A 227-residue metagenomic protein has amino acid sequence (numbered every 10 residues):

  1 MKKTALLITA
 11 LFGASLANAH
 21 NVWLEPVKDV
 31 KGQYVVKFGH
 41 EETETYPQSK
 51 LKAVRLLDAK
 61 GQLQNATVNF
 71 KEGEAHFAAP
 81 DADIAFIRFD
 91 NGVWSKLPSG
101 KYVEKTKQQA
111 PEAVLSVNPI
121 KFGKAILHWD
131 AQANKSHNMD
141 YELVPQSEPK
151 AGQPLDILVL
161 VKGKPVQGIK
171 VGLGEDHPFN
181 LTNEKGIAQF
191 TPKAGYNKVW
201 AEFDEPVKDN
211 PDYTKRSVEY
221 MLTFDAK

Functional and structural regions predicted by a protein language model:
A14-L16: N-terminal signal peptide c-region/cleavage motif recognized by signal peptidases
H20-F77: Start-of-domain marker
H20-K31, L97, K101-L155, H177 (+2 more regions): Beta-strand-rich domain onsets/edges
P47-L51, G163-L173: Short, ordered, surface-exposed loop/turn motifs in non-cytosolic proteins
R55-L63, I169-F179: Short amphipathic beta-strand segments in non-cytosolic proteins
N65-N69, P178-N183: Short beta-strand segments within Ig-like beta-sandwich modules, predominantly Fibronectin type-III
K71-E74, T182-G195: Glycine-centered loop-to-beta-strand initiation motif
D90-P98, P206-N210: Short acidic/polar inter-strand loop motif in beta-rich domains
